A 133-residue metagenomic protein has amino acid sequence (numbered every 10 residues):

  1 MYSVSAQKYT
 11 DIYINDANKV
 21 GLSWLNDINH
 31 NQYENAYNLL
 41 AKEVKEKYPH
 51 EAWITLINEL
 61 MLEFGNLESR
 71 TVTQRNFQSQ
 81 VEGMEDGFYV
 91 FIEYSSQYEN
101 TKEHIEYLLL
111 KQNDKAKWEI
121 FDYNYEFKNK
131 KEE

Functional and structural regions predicted by a protein language model:
M1-H30: Short, low-complexity N-terminal intrinsically disordered segments enriched in polar/charged residues
Y2-D11, T55-M61, I105-E106: Short charge-dense sequence patches
Y13-N15, D27, E43-V44, M84 (+1 more regions): Alpha-helical interaction segments
N18-K19, E34-G87: Short solvent-exposed beta->alpha transition segments
Q74-E133: Exposed beta-sheet edge and beta->alpha loop/turn motif
